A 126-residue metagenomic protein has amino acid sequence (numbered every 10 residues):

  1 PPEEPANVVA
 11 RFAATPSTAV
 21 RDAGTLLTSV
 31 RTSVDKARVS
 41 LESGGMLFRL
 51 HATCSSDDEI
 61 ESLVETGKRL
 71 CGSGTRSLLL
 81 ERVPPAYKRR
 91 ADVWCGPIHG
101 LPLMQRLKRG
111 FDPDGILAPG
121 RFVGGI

Functional and structural regions predicted by a protein language model:
P1-I126: Conserved glycine-rich FAD pyrophosphate-binding loop
